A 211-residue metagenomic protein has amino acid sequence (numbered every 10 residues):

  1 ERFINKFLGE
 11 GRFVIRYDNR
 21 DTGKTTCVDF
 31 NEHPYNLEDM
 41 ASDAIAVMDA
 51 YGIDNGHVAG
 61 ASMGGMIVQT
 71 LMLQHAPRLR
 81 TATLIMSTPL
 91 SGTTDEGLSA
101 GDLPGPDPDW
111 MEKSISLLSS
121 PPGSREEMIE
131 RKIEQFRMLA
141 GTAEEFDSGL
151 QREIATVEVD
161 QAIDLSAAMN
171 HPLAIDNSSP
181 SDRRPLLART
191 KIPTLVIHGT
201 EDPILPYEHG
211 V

Functional and structural regions predicted by a protein language model:
E1-I4: The serine-hydrolase catalytic nucleophile loop
F7-T26: Conserved alpha/beta-hydrolase
E38-G56: Conserved acidic catalytic loop of the alpha/beta-hydrolase fold
D54-L98: Conserved hydrolase catalytic core segment
T81-G123: Flexible "cap/lid" loop of the alpha/beta hydrolase fold
P106-P185, R189-I192: Alpha/beta-hydrolase
T190, V196-H198, D202: Short beta-strand/loop motif that positions the catalytic acidic residue of the alpha/beta-hydrolase fold
P203-H209: Conserved alpha/beta-hydrolase "acid-adjacent" motif
